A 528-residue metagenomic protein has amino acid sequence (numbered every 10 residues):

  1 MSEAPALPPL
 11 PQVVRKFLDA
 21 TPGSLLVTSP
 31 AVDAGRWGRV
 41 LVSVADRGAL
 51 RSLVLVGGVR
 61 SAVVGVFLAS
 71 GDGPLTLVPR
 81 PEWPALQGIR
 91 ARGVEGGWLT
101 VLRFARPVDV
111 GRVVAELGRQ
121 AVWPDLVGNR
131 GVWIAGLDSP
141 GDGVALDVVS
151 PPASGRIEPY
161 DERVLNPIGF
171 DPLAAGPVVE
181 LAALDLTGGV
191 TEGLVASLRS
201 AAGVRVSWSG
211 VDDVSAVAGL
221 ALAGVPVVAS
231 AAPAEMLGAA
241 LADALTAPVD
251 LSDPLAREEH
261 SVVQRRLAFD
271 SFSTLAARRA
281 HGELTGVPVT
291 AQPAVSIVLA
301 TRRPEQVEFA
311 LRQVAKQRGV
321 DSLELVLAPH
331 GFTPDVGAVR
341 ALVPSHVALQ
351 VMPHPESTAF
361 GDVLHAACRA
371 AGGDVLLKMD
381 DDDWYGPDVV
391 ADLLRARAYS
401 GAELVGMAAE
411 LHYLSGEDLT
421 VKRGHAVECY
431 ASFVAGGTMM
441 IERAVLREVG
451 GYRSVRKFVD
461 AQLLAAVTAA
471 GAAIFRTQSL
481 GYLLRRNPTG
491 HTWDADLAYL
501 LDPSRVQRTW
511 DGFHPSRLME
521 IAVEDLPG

Functional and structural regions predicted by a protein language model:
S2-L10, V14-A20, L25-L26, V40 (+5 more regions): C-terminal catalytic/acceptor-binding lobe
A45, V289-Q306, A310, Q317-R318 (+1 more regions): A conserved hydrophobic helix/loop-capping motif in glycosyltransferases and polysaccharide synthases
G188, A196-S197, G361, L411-H412 (+1 more regions): A recurrent flexible, glycine/aromatic-enriched loop bordering the glycosyltransferase active site that acts as
A223, R312-S322: Short, acidic, metal-binding catalytic loop of nucleotide-sugar glycosyltransferases
L299, D321-P334, Q350-H354: Short beta-strand/loop segment that forms part of the nucleotide-sugar
G361-V375: Active-site nucleotide-sugar/metal-binding loop of Leloir-type enzymes
G373-W384: Short beta-strand-to-loop acidic/aromatic patch adjacent to the donor-nucleotide binding site
D388-L419: Conserved donor NDP-sugar-binding/catalytic core segment of glycosyltransferases
